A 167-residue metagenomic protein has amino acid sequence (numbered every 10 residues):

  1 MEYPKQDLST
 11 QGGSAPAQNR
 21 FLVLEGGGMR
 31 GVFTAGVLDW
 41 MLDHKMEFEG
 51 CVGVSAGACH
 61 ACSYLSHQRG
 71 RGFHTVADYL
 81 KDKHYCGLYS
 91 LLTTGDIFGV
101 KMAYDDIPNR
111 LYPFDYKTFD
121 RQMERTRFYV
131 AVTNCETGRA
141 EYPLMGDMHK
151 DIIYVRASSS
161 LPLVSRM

Functional and structural regions predicted by a protein language model:
M1-V54, C62-M167: Patatin-like phospholipase
